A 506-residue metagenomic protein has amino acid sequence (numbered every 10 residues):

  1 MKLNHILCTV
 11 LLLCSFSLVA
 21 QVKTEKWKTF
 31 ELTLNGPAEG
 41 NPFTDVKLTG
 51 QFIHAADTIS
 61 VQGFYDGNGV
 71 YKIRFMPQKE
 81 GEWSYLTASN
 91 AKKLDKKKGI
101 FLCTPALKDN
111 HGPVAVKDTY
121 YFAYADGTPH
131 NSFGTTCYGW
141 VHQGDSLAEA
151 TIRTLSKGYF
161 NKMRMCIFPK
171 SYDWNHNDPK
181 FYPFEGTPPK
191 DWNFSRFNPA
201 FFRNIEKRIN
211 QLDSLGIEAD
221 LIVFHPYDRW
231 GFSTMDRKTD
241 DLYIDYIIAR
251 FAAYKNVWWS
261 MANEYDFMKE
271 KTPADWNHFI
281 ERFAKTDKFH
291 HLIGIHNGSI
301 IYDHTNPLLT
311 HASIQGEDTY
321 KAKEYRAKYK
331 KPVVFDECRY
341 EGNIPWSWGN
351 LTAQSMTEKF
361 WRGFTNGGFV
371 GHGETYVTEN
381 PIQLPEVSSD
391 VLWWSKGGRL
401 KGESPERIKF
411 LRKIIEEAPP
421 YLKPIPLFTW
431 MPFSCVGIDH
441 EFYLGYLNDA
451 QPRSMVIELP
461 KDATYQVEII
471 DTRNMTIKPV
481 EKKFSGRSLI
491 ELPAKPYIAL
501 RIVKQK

Functional and structural regions predicted by a protein language model:
M1-V22: Bacterial Sec-dependent N-terminal signal peptides
T24-T29, S485-R487, K495: Solvent-exposed, conformationally flexible loop/turn segments
W27-T44, A450-A463: Surface-exposed beta-strand/loop patches in extracellular or lumenal glycoproteins
Q51-I53, D57-T119: Extended acidic/polar, glycine-enriched regions that form or flank non-catalytic beta-rich accessory modules
I53, K108-K321: Active-site mouth of glycoside hydrolases
A56-Q62, N474-E481: Surface-exposed loop/edge segments in extracytoplasmic proteins
N306-I382: Catalytic-core region of carbohydrate-active enzymes that cleave or remodel glycosidic bonds
G342-N343, M356-P479, E491-K506: Aromatic- and carboxylate-lined catalytic core of secreted/periplasmic carbohydrate-active enzymes
